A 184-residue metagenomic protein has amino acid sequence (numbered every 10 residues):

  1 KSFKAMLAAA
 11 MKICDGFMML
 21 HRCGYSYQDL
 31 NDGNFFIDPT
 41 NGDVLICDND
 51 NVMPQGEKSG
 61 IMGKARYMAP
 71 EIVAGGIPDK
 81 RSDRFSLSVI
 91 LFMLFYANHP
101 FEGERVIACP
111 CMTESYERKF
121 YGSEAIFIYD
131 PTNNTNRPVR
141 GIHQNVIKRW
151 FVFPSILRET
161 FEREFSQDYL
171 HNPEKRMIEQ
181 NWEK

Functional and structural regions predicted by a protein language model:
K1-A9: Conserved structural core of kinase catalytic domains
F17, H21-P39: Catalytic-loop of the protein kinase fold
C47-M53: Activation of the activation-loop gatekeeper triad in protein kinase-fold domains
K58-V73: Conserved activation segment of eukaryotic-like protein kinases, specifically the C-terminal portion of the activation
G75-D79: Activation segment
D83: Conserved catalytic-loop aspartate of Hanks-type protein kinases
L91-R158: Conserved C-lobe activation region of Hanks-type protein kinase-like domains
